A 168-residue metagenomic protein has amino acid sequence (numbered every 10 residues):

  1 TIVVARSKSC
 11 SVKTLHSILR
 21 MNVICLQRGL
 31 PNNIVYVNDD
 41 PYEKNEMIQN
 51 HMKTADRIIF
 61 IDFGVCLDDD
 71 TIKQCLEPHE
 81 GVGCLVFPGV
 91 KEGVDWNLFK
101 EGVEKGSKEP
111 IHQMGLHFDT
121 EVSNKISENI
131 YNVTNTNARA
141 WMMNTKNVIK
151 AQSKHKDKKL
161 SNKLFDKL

Functional and structural regions predicted by a protein language model:
T1-T54: N-terminal anchoring/stem segment of glycosyltransferases
V3-A5, D62, V86-F87: Conserved beta-strand segments of the P-loop GTPase G domain that flank and frequently precede/overlap
S7-S9, V65-C66, K91-E92: Residue-level marker for beta-strand->alpha-helix junctions and adjacent short loops that shape enzyme
L26, L30, T54-R57, T71 (+3 more regions): Broad hydrophobic/π-residue packing in well-ordered secondary structure
E43-K44, D68-T71, S161: Amphipathic coiled-coil/heptad-repeat helices and related helical stalk/stem segments that mediate oligomerization
A55-C66: Short beta-strand-to-loop acidic/aromatic patch adjacent to the donor-nucleotide binding site
D68-D157: Conserved catalytic core of nucleotide-sugar-dependent glycosyltransferases
K158-D166: Acidic donor-binding loop at a coil-to-helix junction in glycosyltransferase catalytic cores that engages
